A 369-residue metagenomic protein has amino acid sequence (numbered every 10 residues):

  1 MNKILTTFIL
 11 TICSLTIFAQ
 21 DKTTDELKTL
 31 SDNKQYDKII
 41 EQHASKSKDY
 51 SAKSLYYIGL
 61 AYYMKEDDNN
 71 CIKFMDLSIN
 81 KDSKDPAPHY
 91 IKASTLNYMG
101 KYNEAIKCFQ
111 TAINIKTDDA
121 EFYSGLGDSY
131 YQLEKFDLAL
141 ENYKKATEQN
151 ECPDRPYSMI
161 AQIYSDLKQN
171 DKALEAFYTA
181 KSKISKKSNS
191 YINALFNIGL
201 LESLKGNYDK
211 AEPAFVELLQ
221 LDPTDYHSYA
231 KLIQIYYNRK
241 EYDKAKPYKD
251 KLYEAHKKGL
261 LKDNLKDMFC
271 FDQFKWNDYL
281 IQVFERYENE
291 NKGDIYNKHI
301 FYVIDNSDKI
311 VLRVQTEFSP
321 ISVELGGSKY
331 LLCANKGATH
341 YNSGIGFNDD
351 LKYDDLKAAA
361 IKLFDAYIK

Functional and structural regions predicted by a protein language model:
I17-Y57, A61-E66: N-terminal leader/linker segments that initiate helical-solenoid repeat arrays
D32, M64, Y98-M99, Q132-L133 (+4 more regions): Register position in tetratricopeptide repeats
D49, K81, I115, Q149 (+3 more regions): Structural marker of alpha-solenoid helical repeat scaffolds
S51-K53, P86-A87, D119-E121, D154-R155 (+3 more regions): Helix-start (N-cap) detector for alpha-helical repeat units in TPR-like alpha-solenoids, especially tetratricopeptide
